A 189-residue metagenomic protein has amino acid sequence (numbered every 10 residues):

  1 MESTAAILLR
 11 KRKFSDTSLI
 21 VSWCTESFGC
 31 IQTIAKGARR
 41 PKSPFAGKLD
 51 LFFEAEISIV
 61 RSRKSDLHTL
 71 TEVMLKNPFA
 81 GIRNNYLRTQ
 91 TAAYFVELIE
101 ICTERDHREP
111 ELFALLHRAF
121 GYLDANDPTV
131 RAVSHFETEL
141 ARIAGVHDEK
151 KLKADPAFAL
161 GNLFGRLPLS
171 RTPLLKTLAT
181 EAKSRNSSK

Functional and structural regions predicted by a protein language model:
M1-K189: Non-catalytic alpha-helical scaffolds and adjoining flexible linkers that form interface surfaces for assembly
